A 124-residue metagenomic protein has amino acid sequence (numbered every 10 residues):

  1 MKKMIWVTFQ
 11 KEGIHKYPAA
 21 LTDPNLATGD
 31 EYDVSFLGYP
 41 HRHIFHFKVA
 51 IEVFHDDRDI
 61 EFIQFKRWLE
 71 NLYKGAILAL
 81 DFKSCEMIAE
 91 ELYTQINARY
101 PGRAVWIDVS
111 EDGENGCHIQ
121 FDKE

Functional and structural regions predicted by a protein language model:
M1-E124: Charge-rich, low-complexity N-terminal segments
